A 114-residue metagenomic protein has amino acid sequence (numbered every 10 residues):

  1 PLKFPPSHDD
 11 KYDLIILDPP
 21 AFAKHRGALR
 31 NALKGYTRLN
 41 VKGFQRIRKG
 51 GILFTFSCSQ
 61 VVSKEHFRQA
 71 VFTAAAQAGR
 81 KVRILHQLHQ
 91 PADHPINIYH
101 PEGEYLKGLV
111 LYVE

Functional and structural regions predicted by a protein language model:
P1, L17-R26, V61, I98: Short charge-dense sequence patches
P1-I16: S-adenosyl-L-methionine
L2, P6, T37, V41-F44: Amphipathic, non-transmembrane alpha-helical secondary structure
P5-D9, H25-A28, H66, N97: Short, well-ordered secondary-structure micro-motifs
K11, I52-E114: C-terminal catalytic and target-recognition region of SAM-dependent MTase-like enzymes, primarily methyltransferases
Y12-K42: Mobile active-site "lid"/loop adjacent to the S-adenosyl-L-methionine
N31-G35, Q45, S59, S63: Short amphipathic alpha-helical interaction segments
I47-K49: Helix-to-beta-strand junctions that scaffold the AdoMet/dcAdoMet cofactor pocket in Class I SAM-dependent enzymes
